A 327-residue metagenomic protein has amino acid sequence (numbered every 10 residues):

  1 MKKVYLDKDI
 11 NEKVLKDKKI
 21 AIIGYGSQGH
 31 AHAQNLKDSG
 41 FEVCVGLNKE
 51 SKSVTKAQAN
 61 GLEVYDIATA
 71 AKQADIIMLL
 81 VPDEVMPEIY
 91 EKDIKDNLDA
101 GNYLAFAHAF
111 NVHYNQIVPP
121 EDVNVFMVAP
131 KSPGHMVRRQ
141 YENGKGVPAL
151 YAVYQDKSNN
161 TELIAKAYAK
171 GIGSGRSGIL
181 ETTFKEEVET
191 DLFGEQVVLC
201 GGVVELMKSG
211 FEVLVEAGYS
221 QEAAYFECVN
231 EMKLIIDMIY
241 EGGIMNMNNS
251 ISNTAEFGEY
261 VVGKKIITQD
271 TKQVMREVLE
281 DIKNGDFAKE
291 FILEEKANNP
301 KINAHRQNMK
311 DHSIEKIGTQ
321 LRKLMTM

Functional and structural regions predicted by a protein language model:
K2-E63: NAD(P)+-binding Rossmann beta1-loop-alpha1 motif at the extreme N-terminus of oxidoreductases
F41, L98-N102, E121-V123: A short helix->loop->beta-strand "cap" motif at the edges of active sites that frequently abuts
V54, A70, M86, S220-Y225: Small-residue helix-packing motif on alpha-helices
A68-I117: Rossmann-fold NAD(P) dinucleotide-binding segment
A105-Q196: Rossmann-fold dinucleotide-binding core
N159-L163, I172-G173, G178-A217, E222-Y240: Active-site-proximal catalytic alpha-helix in oxidoreductases
S209-E212, E216-A217, G242-I302: Interdomain hinge/lid region at the active-site interface of Rossmann-like NAD(P)-dependent oxidoreductases
